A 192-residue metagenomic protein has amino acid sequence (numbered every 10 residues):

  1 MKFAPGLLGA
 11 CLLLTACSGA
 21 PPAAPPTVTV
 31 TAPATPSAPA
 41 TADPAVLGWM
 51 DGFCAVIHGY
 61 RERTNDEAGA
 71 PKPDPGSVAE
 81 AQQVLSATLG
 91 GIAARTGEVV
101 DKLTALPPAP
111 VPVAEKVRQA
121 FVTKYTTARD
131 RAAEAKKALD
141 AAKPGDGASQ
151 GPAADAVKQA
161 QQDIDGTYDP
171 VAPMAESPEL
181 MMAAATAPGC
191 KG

Functional and structural regions predicted by a protein language model:
M1-L7: Bacterial N-terminal signal peptides that target proteins for export
L13-A16: C-terminal motif of bacterial Sec signal peptides marking the signal peptidase cleavage site
G19: Short, conserved catalytic or interaction motifs in soluble domains
A24-A42: Extracellular mucin-like PTS domains
A40-Q82, E134-G192: C-terminal amphipathic alpha-helix
W49-V56, L85-R95, V117-K124, A128 (+2 more regions): Amphipathic alpha-helix face/heptad-repeat signature
G97-V122, A135-D146: Short, solvent-exposed, charged loop/turn and helix-capping segments that join or cap alpha-helices on peripheral
